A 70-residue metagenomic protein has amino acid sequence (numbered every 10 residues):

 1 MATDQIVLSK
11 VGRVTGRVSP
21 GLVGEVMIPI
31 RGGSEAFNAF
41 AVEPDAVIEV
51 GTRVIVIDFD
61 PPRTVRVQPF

Functional and structural regions predicted by a protein language model:
A2-F70: Terminal membrane-proximal soluble interaction domains of membrane-associated proteins
